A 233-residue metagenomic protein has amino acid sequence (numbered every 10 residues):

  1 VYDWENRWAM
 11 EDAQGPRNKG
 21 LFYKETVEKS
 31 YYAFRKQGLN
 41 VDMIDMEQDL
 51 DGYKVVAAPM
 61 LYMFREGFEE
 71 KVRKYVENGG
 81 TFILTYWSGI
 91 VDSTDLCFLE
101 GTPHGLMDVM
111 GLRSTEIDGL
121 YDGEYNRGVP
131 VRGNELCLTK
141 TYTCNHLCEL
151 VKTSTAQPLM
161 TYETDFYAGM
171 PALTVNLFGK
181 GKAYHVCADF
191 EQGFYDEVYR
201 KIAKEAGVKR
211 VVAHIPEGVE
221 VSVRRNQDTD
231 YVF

Functional and structural regions predicted by a protein language model:
V1-F233: Carbohydrate-binding surfaces of carbohydrate-active enzymes
